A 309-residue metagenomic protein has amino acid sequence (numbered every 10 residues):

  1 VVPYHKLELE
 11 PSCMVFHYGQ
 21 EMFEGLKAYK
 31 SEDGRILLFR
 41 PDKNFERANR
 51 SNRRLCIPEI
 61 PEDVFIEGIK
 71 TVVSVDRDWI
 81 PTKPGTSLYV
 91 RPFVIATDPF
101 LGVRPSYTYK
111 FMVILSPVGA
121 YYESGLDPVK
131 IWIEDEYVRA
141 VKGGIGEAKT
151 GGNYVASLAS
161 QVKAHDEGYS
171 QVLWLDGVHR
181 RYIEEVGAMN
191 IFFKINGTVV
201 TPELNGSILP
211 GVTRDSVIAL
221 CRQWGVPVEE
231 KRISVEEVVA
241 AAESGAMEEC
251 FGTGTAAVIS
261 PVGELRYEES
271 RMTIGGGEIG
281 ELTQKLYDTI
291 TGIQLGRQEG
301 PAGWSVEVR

Functional and structural regions predicted by a protein language model:
V1-D63, E67-G68, V72, F93 (+1 more regions): Helix-start/capping segments and mature chain N-termini
E62, V72-K83: Charged, gly/pro-rich active-site loop segments
P81-R91, I95: Extended, Lys/Arg-enriched charged tracts that mediate electrostatic binding to polyanionic substrates
